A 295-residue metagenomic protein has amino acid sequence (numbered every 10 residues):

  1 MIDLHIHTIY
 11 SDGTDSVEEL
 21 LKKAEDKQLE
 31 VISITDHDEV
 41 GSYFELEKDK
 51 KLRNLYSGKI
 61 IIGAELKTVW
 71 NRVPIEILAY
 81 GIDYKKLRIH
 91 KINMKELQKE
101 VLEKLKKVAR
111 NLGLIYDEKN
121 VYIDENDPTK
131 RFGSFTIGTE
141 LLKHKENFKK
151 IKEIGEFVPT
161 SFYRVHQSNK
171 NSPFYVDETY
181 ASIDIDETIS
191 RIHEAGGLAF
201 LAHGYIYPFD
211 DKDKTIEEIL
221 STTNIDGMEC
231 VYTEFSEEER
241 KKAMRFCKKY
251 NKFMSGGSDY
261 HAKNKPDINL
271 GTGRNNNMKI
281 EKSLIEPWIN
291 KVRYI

Functional and structural regions predicted by a protein language model:
M1-E140, G227-Y250, M254-K265: A metal-dependent hydrolase metal-coordination microenvironment
M1-I2, H166-N169, A195-G197, S221-N224: A short alpha-helix capping/helix-coil boundary motif
I9-D12, Y180, N277: Pocket-edge positions in alpha/beta enzyme catalytic cores
G13-D26, T188, Y207-T222: Short, acidic/polar
V108, L112-Y116, F148, A199 (+1 more regions): Short secondary-structure junctions and interdomain/linker hinges
L114-I189: Hydrophobic, aromatic-enriched interface-forming segments
N171-E218: Conserved, well-ordered alpha-helix/loop/beta-strand core segments that scaffold catalytic motifs
Y207-K212, I216-I295: Long, positively charged, glycine-interspersed low-complexity recognition regions
